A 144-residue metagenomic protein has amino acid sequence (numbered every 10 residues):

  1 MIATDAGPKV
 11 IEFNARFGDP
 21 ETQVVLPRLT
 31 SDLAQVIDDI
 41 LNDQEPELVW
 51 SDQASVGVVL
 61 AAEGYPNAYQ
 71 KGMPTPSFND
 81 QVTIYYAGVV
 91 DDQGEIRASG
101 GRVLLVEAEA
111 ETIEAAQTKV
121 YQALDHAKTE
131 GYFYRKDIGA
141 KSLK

Functional and structural regions predicted by a protein language model:
M1-D19: Conserved metal-phosphate-binding beta-hairpin within the catalytic cores of diverse ATP-dependent phosphoryl-transfer
M1-D5, W50-V59, I138-S142: A glycine-rich phosphate-binding loop feature that marks nucleotide/adenosyl-phosphate handling sites
T4, D32, V36-Q44, E109 (+1 more regions): Change "in soluble alpha/beta enzymes" to "in soluble alpha/beta proteins
A6, S51, R97-G101: Short coil/turn motifs at beta-sheet boundaries
P8-K9, S55-V58, V82-I84, V103-L105: Structural motif
I11, V59-A61, A87, E109: Generic beta-strand/beta-sheet core signal
N14-Q81, D92: Active-site "cap" helix and flanking loop/linker of ATP-utilizing ligase/carboxylase catalytic domains
V89-K144: Generic C-terminus detector
